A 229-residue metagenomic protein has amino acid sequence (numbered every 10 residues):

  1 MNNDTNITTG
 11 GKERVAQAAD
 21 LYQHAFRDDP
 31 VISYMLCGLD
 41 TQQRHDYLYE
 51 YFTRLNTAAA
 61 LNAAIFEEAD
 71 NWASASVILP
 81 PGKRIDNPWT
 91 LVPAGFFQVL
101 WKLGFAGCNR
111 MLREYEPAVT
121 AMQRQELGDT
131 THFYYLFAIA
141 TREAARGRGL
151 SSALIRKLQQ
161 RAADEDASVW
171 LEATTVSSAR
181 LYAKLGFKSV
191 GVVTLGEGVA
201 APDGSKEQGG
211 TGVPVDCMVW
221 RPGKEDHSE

Functional and structural regions predicted by a protein language model:
M1-N6, K12, G223-E229: Eukaryotic N-terminal low-complexity, Ser/Thr- and Lys/Arg-rich leader segments that predominantly function as
T5-H24: A short beta-loop-alpha structural element at the N-terminal edge of CoA-dependent acyl/N-acetyltransferase catalytic
D20-Q42, L55: Helix-loop element at the rim of GNAT/NAT acetyltransferase active sites that forms part of the acceptor-substrate
D46-E67, S74, T131-H132: A short helix-loop-beta-strand connector motif used in the catalytic cores of GNAT acetyltransferases and, in some
A75-R142, G196-T211, K224-S228: Conserved acyl-donor/pantetheine-binding loop and adjacent beta-alpha core of acyl/acetyltransferases and related
H132-Y134, R161-T174: Conserved GNAT acetyl-CoA-binding A-motif
T141, G147-Q160: Conserved acetyl-CoA-binding loop-helix of GNAT-fold acetyltransferases
S152, D164-D166, T175-V199: Conserved active-site alpha-helix within GNAT-family acetyltransferase domains
